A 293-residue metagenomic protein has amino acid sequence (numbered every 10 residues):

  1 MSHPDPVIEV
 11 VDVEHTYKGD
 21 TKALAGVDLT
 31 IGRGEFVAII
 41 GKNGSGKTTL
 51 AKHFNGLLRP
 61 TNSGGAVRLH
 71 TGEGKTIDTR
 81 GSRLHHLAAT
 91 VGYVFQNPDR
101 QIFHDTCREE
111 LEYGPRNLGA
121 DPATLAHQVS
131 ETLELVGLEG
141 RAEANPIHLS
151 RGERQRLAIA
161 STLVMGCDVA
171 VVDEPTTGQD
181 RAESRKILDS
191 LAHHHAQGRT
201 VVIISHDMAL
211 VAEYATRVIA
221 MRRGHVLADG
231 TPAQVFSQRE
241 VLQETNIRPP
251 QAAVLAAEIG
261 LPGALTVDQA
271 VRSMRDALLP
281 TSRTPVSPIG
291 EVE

Functional and structural regions predicted by a protein language model:
N55: Helix-to-loop junction immediately C-terminal to a conserved catalytic motif
A66-H86: ABC ATPase NBD Q-loop/coupling interface
A123-R141: Conserved ABC ATPase "signature" region
N145-L149, E153: Conserved ABC ATPase signature
A170-D173: Catalytic Walker B motif of ABC-type/P-loop ATPase nucleotide-binding domains
L242-E293: ABC ATPase nucleotide-binding domains
